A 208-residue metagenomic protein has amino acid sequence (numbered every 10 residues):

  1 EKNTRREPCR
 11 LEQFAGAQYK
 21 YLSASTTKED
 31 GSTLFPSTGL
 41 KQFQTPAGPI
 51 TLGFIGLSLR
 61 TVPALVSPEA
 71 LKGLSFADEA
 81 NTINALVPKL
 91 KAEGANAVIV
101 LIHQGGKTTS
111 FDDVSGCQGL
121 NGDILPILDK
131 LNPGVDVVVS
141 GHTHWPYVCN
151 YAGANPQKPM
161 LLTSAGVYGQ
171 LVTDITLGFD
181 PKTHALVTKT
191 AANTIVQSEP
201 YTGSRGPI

Functional and structural regions predicted by a protein language model:
E1-P200: Acidic, metal/ion-coordinating pockets
P207-I208: Charged, amphipathic alpha-helical linkers/stalks
